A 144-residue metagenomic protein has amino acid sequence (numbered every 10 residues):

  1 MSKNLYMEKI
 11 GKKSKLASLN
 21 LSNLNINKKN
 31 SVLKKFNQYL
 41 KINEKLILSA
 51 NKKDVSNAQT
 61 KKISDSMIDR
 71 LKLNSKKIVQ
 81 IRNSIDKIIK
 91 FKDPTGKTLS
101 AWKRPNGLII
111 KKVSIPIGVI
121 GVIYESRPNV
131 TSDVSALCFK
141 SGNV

Functional and structural regions predicted by a protein language model:
M1-I110, L137: N-terminal Rossmann-like NAD(P)+-binding subdomain of aldehyde/semialdehyde dehydrogenases
A101-V144: Substrate-binding/gating loop at the entrance of the active-site cleft, primarily in PLP-dependent aminotransferase-like
